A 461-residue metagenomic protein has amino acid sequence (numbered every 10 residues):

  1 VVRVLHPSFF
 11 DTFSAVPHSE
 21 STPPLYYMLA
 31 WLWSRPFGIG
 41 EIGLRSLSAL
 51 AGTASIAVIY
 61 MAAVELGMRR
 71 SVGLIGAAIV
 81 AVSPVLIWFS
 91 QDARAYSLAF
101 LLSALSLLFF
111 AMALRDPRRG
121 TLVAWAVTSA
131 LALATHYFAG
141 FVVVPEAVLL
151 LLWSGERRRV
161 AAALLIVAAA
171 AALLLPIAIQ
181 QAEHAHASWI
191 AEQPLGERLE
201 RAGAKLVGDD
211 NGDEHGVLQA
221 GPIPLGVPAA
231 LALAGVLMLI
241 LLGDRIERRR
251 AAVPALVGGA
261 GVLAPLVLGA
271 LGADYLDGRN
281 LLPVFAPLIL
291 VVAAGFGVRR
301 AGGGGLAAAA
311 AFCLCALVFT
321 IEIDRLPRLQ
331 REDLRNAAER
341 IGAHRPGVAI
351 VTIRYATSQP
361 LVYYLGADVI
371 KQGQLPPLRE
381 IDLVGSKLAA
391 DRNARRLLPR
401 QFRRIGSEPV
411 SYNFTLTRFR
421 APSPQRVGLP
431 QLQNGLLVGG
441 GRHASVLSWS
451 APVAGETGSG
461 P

Functional and structural regions predicted by a protein language model:
V1-G460: Terminal, non-globular segments
